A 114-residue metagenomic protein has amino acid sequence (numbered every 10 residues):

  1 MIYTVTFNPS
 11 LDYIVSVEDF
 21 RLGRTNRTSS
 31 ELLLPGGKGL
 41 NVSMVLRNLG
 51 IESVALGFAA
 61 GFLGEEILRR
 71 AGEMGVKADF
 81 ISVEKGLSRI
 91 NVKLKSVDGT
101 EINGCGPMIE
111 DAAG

Functional and structural regions predicted by a protein language model:
M1-G23: Positively charged, low-complexity intrinsically disordered leader regions
V5-P9, F58-G61, V83, G104: Cofactor-binding loop segments of dinucleotide-utilizing enzymes, especially the Rossmann-like FAD- and NAD(P)+-binding
Y13-E18, L56, E65-L68, A113: Short, glycine/acidic-enriched capping/hinge loops at junctions between secondary-structure elements
R21-L22, A71-M74, V97-D98: Short, hinge-like loop/turn segments at secondary-structure boundaries
R21-S30, E101-G104: Glycine/charged-rich beta-loop-alpha catalytic/anionic-binding loops adjacent to active sites
R27-L87: Substrate-binding N-lobe of the ribokinase-like
S82-G99: Glycine-rich nucleotide/cofactor/substrate-binding loop typically near the N-terminus or early in the first domain
L94-G114: Conserved phosphate-binding/catalytic loop of the ribokinase/pfkB sugar-kinase fold
